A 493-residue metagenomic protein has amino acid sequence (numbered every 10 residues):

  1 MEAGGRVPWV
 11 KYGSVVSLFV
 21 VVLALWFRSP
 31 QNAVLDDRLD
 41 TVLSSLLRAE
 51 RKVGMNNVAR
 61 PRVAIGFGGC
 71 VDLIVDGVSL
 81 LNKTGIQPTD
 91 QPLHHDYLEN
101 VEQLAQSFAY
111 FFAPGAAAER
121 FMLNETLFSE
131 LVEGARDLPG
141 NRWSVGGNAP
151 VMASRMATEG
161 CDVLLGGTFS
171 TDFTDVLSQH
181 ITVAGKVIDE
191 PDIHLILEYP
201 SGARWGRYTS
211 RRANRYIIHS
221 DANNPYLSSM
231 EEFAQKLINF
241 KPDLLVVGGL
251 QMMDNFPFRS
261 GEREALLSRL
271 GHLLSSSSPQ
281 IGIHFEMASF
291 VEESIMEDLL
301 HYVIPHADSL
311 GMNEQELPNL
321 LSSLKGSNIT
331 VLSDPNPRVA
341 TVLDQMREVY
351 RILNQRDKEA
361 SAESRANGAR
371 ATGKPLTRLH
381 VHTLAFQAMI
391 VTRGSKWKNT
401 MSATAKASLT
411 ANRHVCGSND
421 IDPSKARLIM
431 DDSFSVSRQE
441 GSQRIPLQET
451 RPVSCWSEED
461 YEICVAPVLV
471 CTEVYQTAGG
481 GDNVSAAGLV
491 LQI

Functional and structural regions predicted by a protein language model:
M1-N483, L489-I493: Ribokinase/PfkB-type carbohydrate-kinase core domain
